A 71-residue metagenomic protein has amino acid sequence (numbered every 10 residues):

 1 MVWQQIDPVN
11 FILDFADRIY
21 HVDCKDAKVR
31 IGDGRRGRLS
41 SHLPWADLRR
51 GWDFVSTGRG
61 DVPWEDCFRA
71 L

Functional and structural regions predicted by a protein language model:
M1-V55, D61: Acidic/histidine-rich catalytic cores of soluble enzymes
I12, W64-R69: Generic structural signal for well-ordered alpha-helices, preferentially at hydrophobic/aromatic core positions
L39-S40, C67-L71: Short glycine/proline-rich, acidic loop/turn segments that cap or connect secondary-structure elements
